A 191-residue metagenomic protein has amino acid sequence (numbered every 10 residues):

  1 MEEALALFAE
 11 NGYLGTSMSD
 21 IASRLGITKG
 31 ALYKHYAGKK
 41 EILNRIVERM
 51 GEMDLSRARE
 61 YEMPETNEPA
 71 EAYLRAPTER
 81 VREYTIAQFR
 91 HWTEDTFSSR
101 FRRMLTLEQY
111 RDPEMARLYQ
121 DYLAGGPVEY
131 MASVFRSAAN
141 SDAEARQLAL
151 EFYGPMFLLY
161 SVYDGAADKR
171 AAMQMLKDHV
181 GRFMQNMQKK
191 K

Functional and structural regions predicted by a protein language model:
E3-E10, A87, F101-M104, E151 (+1 more regions): Solvent-exposed, amphipathic alpha-helical segments
E3-R49: Helix-turn-helix
K39, I46, M50, D54 (+6 more regions): Hydrophobic/aromatic residues within well-ordered alpha-helical segments
L43, T85, S99-R102, A149-F152 (+1 more regions): A general structural signal for well-ordered alpha-helical segments in protein cores
R45, A58-D95, A145-A149: Hydrophobic alpha-helical connector segments
D54-A58, T96, P113, M156-A167 (+1 more regions): Short amphipathic alpha-helical interaction/hinge segments
E79, T93-T106, Y110-N140: Amphipathic alpha-helical packing segments from all-alpha helical-bundle domains
R117-D121, G125, F135-R182: Hydrophobic/aromatic-rich alpha-helical bundle segments in the mid-to-C-terminal region
